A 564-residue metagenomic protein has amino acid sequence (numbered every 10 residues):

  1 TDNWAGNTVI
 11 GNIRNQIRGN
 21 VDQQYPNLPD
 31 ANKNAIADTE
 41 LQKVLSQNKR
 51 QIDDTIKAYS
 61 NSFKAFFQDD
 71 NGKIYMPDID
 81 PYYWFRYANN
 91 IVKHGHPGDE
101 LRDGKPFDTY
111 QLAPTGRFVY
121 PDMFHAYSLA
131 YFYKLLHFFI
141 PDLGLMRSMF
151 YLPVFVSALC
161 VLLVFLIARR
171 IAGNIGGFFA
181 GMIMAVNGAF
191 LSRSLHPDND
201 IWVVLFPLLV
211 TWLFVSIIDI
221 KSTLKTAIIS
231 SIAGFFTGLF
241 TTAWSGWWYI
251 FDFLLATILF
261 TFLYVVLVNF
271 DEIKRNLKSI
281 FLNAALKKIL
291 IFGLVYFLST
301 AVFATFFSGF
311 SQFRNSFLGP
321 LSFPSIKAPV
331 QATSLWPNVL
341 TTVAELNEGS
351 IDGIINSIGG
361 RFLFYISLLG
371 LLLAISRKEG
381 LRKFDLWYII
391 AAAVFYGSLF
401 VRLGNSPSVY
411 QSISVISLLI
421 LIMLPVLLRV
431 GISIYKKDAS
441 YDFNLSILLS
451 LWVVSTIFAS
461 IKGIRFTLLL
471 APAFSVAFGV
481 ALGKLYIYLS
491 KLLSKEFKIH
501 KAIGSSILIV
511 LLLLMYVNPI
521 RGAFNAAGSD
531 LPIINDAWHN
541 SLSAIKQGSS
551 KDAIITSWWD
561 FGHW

Functional and structural regions predicted by a protein language model:
T1, I499-I534, S543: Transmembrane alpha-helical segments
A31-R170, G176-F206, L531, I555 (+1 more regions): Active-site lumenal/periplasmic loops and adjacent helix-entry segments of GT-C-fold, multi-pass membrane
G104-D108, F138, Y151-R170, N174-Y264 (+3 more regions): Membrane-embedded helix bundles of polyisoprenyl
D200, S408-I422, A459-S494, K498 (+1 more regions): Hydrophobic/aromatic-rich transmembrane helices and adjacent perimembrane loops
S216-S231, F260-F281, A374-L381, L427-Y441 (+1 more regions): Membrane-interface junctions at the ends of membrane-embedded or membrane-associated helices
S230-T237, F251-T261, N269-P329, R361-I366 (+2 more regions): Hydrophobic alpha-helical membrane-interfacial segments at the cytosolic entry of transmembrane helices
A301-T305, F323-I432, L445-S446: Alpha-helical transmembrane segments at the extracellular/periplasmic loop-to-helix junctions of multi-pass membrane
G548-W564: Short periplasmic/luminal acceptor-recognition loop of GT-C membrane glycosyltransferases, typified by
